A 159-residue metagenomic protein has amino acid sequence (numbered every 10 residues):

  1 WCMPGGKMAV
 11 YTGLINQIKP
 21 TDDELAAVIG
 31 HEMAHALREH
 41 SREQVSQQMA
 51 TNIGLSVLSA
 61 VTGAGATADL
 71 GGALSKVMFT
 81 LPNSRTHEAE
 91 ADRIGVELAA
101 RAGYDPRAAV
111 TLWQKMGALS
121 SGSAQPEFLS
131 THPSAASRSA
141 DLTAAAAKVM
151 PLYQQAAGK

Functional and structural regions predicted by a protein language model:
W1-K159: A Zn2+-metalloprotease active-site environment signal
